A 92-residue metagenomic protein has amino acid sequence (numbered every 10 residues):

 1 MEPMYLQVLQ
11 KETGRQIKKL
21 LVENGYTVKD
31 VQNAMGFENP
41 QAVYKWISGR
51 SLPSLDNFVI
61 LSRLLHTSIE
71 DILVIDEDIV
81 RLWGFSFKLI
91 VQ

Functional and structural regions predicted by a protein language model:
M1-Q7, L73-Q92: Short, charged recognition helix plus adjacent turn of helix-turn-helix-like nucleic-acid-binding domains
M1-Y26: A short, Lys/Arg-rich alpha-helix, primarily the initiator
R15, Y26, E38, P53-D56: Residue-level signal for the short linker/turn that defines the boundary of a DNA-recognition helix
I17, V31-Q32, V43-W46, I72: Conserved hydrophobic/aromatic packing and binding residues within compact polymer-binding modules
K18, K29, V59: Residues within the helices of the helix-turn-helix
L21, Q32-N33, S62: The alpha-helix within a helix-turn-helix
G36-P53: Recognition helix of helix-turn-helix/homeodomain-like DNA-binding domains that insert into the DNA major groove
G49-R63: Short, basic-rich loop-to-helix N-cap that marks the start of a DNA-contacting helix
